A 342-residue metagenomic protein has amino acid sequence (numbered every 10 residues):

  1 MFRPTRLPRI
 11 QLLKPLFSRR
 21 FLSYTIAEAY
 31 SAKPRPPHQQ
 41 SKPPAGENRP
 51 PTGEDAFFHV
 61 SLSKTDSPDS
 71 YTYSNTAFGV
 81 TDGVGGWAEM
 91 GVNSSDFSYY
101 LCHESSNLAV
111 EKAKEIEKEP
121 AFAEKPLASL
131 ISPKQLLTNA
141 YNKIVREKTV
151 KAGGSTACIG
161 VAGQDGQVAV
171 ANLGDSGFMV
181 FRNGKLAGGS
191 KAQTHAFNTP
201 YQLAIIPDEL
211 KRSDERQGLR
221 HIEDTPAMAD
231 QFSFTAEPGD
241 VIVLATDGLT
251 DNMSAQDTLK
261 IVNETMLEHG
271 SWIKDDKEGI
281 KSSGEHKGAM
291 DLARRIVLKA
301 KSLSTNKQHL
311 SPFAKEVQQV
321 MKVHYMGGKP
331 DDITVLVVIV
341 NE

Functional and structural regions predicted by a protein language model:
M1-E342: PP2C/PPM-type serine/threonine phosphatase catalytic domain
